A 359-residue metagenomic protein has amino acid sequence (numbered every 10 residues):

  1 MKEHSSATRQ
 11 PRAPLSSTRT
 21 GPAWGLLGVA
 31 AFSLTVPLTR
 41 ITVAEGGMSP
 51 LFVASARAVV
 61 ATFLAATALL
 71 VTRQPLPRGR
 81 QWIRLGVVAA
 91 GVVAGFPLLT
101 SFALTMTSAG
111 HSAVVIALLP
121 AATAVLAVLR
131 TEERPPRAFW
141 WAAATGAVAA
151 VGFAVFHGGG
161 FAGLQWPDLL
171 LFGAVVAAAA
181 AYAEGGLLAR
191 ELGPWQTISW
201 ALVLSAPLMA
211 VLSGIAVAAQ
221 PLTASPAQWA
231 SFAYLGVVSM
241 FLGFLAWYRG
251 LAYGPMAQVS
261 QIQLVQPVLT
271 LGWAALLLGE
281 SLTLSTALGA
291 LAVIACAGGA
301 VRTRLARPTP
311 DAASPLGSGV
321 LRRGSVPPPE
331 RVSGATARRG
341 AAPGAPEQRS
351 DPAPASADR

Functional and structural regions predicted by a protein language model:
M1-S55, A61, G160-L187, L208 (+4 more regions): Glycine-/small-residue-enriched transmembrane alpha-helix faces in small-molecule transporters and effluxers
K2-A7, E45-G95, A122-L126, V176-E184 (+4 more regions): Transmembrane alpha-helices of multi-pass small-molecule transport proteins
S17-P22, G46-S55, P77-I83, V155-A177 (+2 more regions): Juxtamembrane helix-entry segments on the extracytoplasmic side of multipass membrane proteins
G25, V29, S55-A56, V93 (+4 more regions): Helix-helix packing/entry segments at the starts of transmembrane helices
A31-V36, A66-I116, G152, G236-G254: Specific transmembrane alpha-helical segments of multi-pass solute transporters/efflux pumps, especially DMT/EamA
L34, L38-I41, E45, V60-G79 (+6 more regions): Membrane-interface helix-cap regions at the ends of transmembrane helices in multi-pass membrane proteins
T42, V53, R57, A103 (+8 more regions): Hydrophobic/aromatic residues within transmembrane alpha-helices of multi-pass small-molecule transporters
A65, G86, L118, L126 (+4 more regions): Hydrophobic transmembrane alpha-helices of multi-pass small-molecule transport proteins
